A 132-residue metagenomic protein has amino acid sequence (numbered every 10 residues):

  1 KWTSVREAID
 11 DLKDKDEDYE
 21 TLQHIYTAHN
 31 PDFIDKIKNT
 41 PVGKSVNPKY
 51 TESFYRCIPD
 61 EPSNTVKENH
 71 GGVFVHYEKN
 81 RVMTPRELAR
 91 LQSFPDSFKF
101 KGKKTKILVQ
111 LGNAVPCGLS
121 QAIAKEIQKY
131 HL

Functional and structural regions predicted by a protein language model:
K1-E7: A conserved active-site cap/scaffold subdomain adjacent to cofactor or substrate pockets
L12-L132: C-terminal target-recognition/interaction regions appended to catalytic cores
